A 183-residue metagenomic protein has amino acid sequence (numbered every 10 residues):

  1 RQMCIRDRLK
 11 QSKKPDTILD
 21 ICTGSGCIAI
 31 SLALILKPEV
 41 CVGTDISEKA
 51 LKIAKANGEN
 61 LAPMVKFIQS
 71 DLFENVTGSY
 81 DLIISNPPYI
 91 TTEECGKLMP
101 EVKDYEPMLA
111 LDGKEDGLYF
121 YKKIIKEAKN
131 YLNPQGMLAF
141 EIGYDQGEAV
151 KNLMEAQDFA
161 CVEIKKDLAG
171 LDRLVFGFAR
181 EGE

Functional and structural regions predicted by a protein language model:
Q2, R6-K97: Conserved SAM/SAH cofactor-binding pocket of Class I
L32, V102, I124-A128: Class I S-adenosylmethionine-dependent transferase superfamily signal
K66-I68, L109, E163: Structural signal for short hydrophobic segments within the conserved structured cores of catalytic domains across
Y89, F178-E181: C-terminal beta-strand of the catalytic ATP-binding
Y89-Y119: Mobile active-site "lid"/loop adjacent to the S-adenosyl-L-methionine
E115-A179: Conserved Class I SAM-dependent methyltransferase catalytic core
